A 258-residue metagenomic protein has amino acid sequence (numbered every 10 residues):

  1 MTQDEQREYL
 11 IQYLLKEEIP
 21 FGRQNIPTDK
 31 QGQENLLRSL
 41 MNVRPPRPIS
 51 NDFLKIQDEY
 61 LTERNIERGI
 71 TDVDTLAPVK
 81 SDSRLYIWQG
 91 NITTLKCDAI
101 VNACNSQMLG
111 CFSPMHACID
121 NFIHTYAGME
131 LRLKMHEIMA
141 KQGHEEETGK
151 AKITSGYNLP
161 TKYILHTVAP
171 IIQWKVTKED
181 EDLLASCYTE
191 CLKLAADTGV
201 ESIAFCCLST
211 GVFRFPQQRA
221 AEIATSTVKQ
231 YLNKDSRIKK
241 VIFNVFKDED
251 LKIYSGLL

Functional and structural regions predicted by a protein language model:
M1-L258: Macrodomain-like recognition of ADP-ribose-binding/processing modules
